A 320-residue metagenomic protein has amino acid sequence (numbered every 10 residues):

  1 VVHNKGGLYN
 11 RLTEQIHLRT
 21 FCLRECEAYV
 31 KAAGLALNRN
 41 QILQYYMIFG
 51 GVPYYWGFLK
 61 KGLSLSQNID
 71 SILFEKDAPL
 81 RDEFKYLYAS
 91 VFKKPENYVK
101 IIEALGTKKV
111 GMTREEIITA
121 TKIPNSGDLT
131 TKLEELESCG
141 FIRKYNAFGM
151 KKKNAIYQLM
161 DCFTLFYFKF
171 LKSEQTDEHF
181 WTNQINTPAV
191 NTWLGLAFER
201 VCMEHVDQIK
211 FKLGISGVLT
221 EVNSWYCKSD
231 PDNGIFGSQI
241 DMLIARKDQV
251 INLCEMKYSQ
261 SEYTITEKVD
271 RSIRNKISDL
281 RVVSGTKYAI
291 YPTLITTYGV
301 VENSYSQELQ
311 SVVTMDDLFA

Functional and structural regions predicted by a protein language model:
V1-T13: Short regulatory helix/loop adjacent to the ATP-binding pocket of P-loop NTPases
T13-Q41: Conserved small helical "lid"/interfacial subdomain of P-loop NTPases
A33-L87: Amphipathic alpha-helical "lid/sensor" segments that cap RecA-like P-loop NTPase cores
K93-V110: Short amphipathic alpha-helical interface segments
K108-A120: Short acidic, hydrophobic short linear motifs in intrinsically disordered regions
K122-C139: Short amphipathic alpha-helical interaction segments
E137-F148: A short, conserved structural fragment
A147-A320: A cross-kingdom feature that marks ATP-driven nucleic-acid transaction machinery
